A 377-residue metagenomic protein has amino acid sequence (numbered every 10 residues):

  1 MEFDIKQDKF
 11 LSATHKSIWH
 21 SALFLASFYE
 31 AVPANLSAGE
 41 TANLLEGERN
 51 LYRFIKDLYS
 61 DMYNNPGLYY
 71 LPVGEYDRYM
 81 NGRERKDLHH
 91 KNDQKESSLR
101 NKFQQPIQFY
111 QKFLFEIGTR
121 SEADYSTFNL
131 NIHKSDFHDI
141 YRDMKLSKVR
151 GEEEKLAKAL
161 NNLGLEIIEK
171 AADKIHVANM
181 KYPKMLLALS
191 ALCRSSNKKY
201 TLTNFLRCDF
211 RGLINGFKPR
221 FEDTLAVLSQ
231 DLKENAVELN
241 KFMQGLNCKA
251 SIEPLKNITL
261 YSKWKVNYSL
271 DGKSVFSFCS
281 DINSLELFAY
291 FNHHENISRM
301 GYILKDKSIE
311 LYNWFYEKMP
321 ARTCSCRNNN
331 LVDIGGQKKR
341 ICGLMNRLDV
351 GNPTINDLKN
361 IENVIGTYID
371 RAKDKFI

Functional and structural regions predicted by a protein language model:
M1-S17, I309-M319, C326: Long, low-complexity, charge-rich intrinsically disordered regions
E2-D4, E222-D223, K249-A250, G336-I377: Charged, terminal alpha-helix-loop-beta segments that serve as non-catalytic nucleic-acid engagement and/or assembly
E2-Y69, R194-V275: Charge-rich, low-complexity N-terminal segments
V32, G216-R220, E317-N330, G351: Functionally engaged cysteine thiol sites
E48, D57-L163, L255-M345, N360-V364: Short, conserved beta-strand/beta-arch hydrophobic-aromatic motifs that form part of recognition grooves or interface
R150-L213: Internal, Lys/Arg-enriched amphipathic helical interaction segments that engage polyanionic partners
L156-N161, V227-I252, D357-F376: Amphipathic alpha-helical segments
